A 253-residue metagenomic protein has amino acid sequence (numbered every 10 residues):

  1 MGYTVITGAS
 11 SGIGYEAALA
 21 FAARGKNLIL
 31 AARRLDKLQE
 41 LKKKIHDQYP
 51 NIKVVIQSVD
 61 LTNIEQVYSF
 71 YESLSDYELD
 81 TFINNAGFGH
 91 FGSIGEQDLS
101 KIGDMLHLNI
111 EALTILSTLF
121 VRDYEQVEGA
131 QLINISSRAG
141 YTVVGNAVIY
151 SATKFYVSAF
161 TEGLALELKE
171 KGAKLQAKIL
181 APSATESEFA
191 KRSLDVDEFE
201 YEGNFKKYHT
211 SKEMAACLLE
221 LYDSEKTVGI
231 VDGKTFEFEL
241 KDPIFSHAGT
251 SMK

Functional and structural regions predicted by a protein language model:
Y3, S10-G12: Conserved glycine-rich cofactor-binding loop
G25-E40: Conserved glycine-rich Rossmann-like NAD(P)H-binding loop of the short-chain dehydrogenase/reductase
N85-H90: Conserved NAD(P)H cofactor-binding loop of Rossmann-fold oxidoreductase domains
S93-I94, K101-L106: Substrate-binding pocket helix/loop in short-chain dehydrogenase/reductase
S117, T153: Active-site helix of classical SDR
S137: Residue(s) in the substrate-gating loop at a strand-loop-helix junction that position the organic substrate next
I179-A181, D195-S246: C-terminal helical subdomain
